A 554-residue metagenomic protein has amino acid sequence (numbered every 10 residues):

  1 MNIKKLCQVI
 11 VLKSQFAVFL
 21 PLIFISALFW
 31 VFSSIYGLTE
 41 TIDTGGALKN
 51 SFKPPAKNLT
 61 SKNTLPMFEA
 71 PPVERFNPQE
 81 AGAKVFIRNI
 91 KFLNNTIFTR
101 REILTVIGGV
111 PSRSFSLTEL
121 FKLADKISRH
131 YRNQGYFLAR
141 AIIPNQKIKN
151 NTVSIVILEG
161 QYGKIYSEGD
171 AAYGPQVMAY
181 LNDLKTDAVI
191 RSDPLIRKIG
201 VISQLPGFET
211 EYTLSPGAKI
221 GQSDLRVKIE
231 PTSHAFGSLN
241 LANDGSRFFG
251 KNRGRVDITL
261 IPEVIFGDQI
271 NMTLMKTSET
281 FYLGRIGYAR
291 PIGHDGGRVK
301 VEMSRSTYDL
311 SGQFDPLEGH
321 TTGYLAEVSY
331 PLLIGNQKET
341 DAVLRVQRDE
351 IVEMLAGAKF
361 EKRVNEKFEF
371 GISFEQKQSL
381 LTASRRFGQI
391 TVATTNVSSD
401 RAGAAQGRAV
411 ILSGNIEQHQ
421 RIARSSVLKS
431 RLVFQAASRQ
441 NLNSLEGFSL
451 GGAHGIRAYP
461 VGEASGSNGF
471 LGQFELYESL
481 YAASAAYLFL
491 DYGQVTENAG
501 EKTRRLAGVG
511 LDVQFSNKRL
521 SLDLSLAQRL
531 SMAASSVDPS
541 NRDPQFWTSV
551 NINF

Functional and structural regions predicted by a protein language model:
L38-G245, L274-Y282, L412, L432-V433: Periplasmic polypeptide-binding modules associated with outer-membrane biogenesis and secretion
T210, A235-G237, V264-I270, H294-K300 (+5 more regions): Repeated loop/turn-to-beta-strand initiation elements of outer-membrane beta-barrel proteins
L214, A235-G245, V256-D257, G267-S278 (+7 more regions): Transmembrane beta-strand segments that form the barrel wall of outer-membrane beta-barrel proteins
G221-S223, G250-G254, T280-G284, H320-Y324 (+6 more regions): Residues that define the transmembrane beta-barrel architecture of outer-membrane proteins
I258, A453, V513-L522, R542-F554: Outer-membrane beta-barrel "beta-signal"
L260-V264, G287-H294, S329-N336, F370-L381 (+6 more regions): Outer-membrane beta-barrel proteins
S304-P331, G335, D349-K359, A527-Q545: Outer-membrane beta-barrel translocator/channel fold
V352-S484, F489-N498: C-terminal outer-membrane beta-barrel translocator/porin domains of Gram-negative envelope proteins and their
